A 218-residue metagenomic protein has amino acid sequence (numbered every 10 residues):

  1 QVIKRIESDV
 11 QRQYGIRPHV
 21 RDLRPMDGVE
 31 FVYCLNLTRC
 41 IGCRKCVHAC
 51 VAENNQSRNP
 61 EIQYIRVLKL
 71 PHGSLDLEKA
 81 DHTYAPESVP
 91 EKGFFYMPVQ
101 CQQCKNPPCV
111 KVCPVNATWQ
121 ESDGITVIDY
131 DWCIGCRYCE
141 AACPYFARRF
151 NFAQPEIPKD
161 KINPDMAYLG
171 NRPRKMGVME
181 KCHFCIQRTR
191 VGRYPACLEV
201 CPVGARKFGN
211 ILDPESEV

Functional and structural regions predicted by a protein language model:
Q1-V218: Non-ligating segments of multi-cofactor redox enzymes
